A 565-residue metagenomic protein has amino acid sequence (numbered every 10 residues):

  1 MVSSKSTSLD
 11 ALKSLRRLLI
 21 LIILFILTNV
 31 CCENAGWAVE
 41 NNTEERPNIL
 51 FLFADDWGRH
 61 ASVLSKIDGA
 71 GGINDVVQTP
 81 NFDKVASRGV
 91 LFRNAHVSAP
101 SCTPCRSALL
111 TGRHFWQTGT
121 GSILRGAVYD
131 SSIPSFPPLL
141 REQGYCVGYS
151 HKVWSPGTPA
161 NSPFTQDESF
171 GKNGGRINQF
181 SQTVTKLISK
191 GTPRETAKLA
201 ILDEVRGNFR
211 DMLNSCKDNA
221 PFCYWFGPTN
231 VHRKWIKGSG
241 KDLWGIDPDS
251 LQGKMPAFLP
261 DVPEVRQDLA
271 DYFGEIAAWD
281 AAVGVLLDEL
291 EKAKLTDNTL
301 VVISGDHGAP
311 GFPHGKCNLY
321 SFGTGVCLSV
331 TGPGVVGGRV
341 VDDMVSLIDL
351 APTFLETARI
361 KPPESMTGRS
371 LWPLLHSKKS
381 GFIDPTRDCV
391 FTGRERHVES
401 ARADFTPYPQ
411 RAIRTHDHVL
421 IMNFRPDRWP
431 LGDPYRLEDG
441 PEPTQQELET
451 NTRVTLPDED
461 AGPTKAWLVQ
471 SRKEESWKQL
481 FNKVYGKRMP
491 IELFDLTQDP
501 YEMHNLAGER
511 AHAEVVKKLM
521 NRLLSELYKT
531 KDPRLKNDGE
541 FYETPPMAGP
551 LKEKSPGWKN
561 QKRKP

Functional and structural regions predicted by a protein language model:
V2-L21, C31-C32: Bacterial N-terminal signal peptides that target proteins for export
I26, C32-E492, P500-N521, L535 (+1 more regions): Formylglycine-dependent sulfatase
D495: A contiguous binding-surface segment within folded domains or other stable secondary-structure elements
Y528-K531: Short arginine-rich
G539-E543: A glycine-rich phosphate-binding loop feature that marks nucleotide/adenosyl-phosphate handling sites
